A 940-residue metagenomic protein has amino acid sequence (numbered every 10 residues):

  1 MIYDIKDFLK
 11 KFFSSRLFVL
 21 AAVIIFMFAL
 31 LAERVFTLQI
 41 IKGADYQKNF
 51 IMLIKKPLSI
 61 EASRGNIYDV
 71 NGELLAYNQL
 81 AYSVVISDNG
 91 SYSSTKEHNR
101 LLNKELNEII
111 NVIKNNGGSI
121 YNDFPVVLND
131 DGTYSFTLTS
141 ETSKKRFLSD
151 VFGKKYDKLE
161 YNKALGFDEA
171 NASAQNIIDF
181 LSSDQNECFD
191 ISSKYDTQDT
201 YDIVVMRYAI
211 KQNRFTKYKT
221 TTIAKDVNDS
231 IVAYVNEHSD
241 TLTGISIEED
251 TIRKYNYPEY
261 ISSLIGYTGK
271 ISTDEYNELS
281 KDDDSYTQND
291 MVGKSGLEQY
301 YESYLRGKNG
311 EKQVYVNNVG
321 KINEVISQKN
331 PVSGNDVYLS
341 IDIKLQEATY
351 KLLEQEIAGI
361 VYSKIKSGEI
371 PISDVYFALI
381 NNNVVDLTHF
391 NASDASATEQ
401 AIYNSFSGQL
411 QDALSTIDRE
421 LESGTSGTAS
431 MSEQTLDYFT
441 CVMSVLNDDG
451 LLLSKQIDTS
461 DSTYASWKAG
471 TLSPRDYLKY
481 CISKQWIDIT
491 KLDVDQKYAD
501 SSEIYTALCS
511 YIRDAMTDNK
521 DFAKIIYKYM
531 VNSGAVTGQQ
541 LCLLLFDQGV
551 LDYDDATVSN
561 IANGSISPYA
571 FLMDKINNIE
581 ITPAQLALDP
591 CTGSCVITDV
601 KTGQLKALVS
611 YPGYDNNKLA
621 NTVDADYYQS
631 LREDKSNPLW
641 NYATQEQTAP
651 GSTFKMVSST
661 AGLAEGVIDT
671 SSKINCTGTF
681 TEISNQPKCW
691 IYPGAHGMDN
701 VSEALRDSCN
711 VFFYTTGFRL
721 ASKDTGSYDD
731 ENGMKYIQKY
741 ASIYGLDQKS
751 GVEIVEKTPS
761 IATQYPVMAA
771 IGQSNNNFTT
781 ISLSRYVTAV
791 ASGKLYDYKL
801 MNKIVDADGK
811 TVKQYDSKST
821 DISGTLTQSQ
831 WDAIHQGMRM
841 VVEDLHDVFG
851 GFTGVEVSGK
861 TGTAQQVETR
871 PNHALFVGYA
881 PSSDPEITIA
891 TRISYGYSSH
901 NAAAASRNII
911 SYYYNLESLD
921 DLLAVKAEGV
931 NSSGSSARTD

Functional and structural regions predicted by a protein language model:
M1-I576, P583-S594, V600, G613 (+4 more regions): Membrane-proximal periplasmic segments of bacterial cell-envelope enzymes, especially penicillin-binding proteins
R34, G72, L106-I109, V235 (+9 more regions): Active-site SXXK
R64, A81, N99, N103-I110 (+19 more regions): Extracytoplasmic/secreted envelope proteins and their assembly/folding machinery, especially bacterial periplasmic
G65-V70, K254-Y276, S280, N289-S295 (+6 more regions): Active-site beta-strand/loop architecture of penicillin-binding DD-peptidases
Y77-L80, D88, T670-D707, G751-P759 (+4 more regions): Conserved active-site-proximal loop/helix segments of enzymes involved in bacterial cell-wall and related
N330-G334, N637-Q645, S684-P687, G694-D699 (+3 more regions): Flexible glycine/proline-enriched surface loops and loop-helix/loop-strand junctions
N335-I341, A587-G593, D626-F654, S671-I674 (+1 more regions): Short active-site loop at a secondary-structure junction that contains or immediately precedes the catalytic residue(s)
T592, P687-Y692, T725-V767: Mid-domain, small-residue-enriched loop/turn segments at the edges of structured enzyme/sensor domains
